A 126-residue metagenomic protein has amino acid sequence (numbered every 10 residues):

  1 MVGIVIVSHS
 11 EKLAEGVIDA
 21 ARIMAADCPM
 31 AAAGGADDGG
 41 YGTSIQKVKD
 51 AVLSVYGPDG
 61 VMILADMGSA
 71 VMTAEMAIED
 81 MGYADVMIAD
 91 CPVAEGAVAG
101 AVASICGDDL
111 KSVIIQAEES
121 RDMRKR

Functional and structural regions predicted by a protein language model:
M1-R126: N-terminal loops that bind phosphate or other acidic moieties and the adjacent beta-alpha structural core
